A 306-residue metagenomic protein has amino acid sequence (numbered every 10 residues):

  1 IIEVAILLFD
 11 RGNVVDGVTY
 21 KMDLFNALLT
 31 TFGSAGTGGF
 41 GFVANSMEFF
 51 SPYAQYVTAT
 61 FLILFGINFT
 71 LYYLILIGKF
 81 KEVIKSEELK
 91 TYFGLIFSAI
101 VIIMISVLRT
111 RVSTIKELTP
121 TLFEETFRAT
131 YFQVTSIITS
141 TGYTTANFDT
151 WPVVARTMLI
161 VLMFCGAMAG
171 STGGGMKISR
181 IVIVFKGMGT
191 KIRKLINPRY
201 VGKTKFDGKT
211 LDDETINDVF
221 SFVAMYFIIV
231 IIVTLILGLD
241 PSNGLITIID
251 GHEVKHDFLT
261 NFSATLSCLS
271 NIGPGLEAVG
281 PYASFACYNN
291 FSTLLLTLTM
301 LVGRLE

Functional and structural regions predicted by a protein language model:
I1-E306: Membrane-proximal intracellular helices of multi-pass ion channels
